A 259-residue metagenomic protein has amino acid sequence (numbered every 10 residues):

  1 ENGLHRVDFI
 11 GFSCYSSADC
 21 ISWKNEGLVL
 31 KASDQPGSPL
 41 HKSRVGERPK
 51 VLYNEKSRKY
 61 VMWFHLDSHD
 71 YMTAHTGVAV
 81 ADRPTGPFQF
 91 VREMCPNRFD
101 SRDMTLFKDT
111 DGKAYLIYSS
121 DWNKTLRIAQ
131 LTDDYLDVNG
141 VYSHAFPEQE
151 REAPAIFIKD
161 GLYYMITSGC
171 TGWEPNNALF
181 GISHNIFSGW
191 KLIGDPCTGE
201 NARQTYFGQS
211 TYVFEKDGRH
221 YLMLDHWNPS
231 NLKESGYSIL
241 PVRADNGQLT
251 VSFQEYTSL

Functional and structural regions predicted by a protein language model:
E1-L259: Carbohydrate-active catalytic/glycan-binding domains of CAZyme proteins, especially the secreted or lumenal ectodomains
